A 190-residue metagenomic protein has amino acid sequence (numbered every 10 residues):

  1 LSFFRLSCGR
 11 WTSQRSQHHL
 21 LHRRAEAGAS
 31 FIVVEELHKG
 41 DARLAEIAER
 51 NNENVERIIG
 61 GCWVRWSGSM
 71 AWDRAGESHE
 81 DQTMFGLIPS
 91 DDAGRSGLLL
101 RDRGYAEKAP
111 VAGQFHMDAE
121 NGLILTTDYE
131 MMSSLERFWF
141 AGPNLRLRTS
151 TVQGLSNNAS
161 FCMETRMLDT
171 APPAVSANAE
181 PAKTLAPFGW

Functional and structural regions predicted by a protein language model:
L1-W190: Soluble ligand-binding/transfer domains with enclosed cavities or grooves
